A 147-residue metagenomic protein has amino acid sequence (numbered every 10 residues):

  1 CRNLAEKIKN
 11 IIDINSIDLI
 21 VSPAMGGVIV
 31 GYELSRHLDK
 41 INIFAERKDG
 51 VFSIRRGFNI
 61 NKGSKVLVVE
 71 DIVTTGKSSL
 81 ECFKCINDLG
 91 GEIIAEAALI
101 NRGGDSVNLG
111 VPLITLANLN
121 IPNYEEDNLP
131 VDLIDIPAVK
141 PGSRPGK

Functional and structural regions predicted by a protein language model:
C1-K147: PRPP-associated nucleotide enzymes
